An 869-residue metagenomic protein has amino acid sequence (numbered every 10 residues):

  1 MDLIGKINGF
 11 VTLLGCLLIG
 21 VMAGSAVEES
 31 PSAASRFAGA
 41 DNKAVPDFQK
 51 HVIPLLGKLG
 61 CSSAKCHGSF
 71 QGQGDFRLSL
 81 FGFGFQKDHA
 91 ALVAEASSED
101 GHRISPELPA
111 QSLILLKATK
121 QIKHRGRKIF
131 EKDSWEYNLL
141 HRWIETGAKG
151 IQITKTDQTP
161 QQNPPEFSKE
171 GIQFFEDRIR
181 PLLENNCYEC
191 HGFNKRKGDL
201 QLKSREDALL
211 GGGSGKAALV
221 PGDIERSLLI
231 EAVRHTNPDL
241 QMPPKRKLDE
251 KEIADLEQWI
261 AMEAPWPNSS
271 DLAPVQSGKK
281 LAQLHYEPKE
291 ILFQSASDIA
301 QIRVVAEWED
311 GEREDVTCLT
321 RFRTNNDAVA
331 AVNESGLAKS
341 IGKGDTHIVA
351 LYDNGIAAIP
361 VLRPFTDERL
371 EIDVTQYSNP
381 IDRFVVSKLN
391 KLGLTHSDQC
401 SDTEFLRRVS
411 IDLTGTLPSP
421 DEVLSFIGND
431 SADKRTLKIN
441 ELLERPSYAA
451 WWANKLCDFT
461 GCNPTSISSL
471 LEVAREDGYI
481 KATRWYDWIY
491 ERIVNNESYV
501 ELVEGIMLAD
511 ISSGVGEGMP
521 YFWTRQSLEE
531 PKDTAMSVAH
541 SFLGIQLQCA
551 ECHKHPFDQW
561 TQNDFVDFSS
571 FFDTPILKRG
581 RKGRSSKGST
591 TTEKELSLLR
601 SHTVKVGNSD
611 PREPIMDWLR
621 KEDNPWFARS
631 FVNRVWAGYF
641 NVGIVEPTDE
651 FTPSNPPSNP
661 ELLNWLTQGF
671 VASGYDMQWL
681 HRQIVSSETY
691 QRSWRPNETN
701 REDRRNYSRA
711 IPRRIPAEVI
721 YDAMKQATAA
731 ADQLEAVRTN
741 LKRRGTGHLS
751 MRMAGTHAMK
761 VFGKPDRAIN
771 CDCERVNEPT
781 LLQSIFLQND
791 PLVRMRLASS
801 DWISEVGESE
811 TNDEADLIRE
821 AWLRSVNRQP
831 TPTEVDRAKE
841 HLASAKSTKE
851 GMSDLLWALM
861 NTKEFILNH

Functional and structural regions predicted by a protein language model:
M1-K6: N-terminal secretory signal peptides that target proteins for export/translocation
V11-V21: Bacterial N-terminal signal peptides
G24-Y137, H141, T154-E257, W266-V305 (+10 more regions): Solvent-exposed helix-loop boundary motif
A94-E95, A118, E170, D177 (+9 more regions): Short, structured secondary-structure elements that scaffold catalytic or ligand/cofactor-binding regions
K128-E145, E250-E252, A474-Y486, N655 (+1 more regions): Short secondary-structure subsegments characteristic of cysteine-rich extracellular domains
L292, D310-E312, K391: Mature extracytoplasmic enzyme cores
F670-S673: Localized edge beta-strand/strand-to-loop motifs within extracellular or lumenal beta-rich domains
